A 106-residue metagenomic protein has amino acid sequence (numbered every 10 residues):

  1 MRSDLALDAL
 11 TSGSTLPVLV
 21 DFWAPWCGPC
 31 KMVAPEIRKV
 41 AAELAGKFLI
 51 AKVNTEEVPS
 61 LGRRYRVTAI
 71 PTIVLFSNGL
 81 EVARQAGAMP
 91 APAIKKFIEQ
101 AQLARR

Functional and structural regions predicted by a protein language model:
M1-V18, P59: A short beta-strand-turn-helix
T15-V18, W23-W26, A69: Short pre-active-site segment immediately N-terminal to redox-active cysteine/selenocysteine motifs in thiol-based
L19-V20, I50, I73: Hydrophobic beta-strand anchors of alpha/beta hydrolase catalytic cores
C27-C30, I73: The canonical Cys-X-X-Cys-His
P29-A45: Typically the conserved alpha-helix immediately C-terminal to a functionally engaged Cys/Sec in thioredoxin-like
V53-R63: Structural microenvironment flanking redox-active thiols in thiol-disulfide oxidoreductases
T68-A69, V74-R106: Non-catalytic, surface beta->alpha helical segment in thiol-disulfide oxidoreductase systems
